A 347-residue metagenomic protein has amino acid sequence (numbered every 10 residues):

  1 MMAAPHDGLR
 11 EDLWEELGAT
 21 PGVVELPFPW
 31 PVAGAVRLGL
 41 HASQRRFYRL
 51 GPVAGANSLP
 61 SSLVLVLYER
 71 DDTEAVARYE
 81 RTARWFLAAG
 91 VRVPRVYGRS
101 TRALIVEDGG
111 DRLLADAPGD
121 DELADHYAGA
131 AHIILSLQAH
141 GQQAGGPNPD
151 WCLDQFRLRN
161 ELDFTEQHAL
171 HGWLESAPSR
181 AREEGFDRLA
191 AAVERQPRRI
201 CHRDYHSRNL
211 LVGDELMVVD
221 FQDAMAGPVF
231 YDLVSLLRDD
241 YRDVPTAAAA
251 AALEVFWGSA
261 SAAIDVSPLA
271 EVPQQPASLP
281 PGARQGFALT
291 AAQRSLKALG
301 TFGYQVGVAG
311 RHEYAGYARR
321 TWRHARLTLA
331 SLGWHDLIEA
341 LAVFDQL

Functional and structural regions predicted by a protein language model:
M1-R37, A54-P60, E74, S267-Q274 (+1 more regions): Regulatory N- and C-terminal appendages and interdomain linkers associated with kinase/kinase-like NTP transferase
D12-P27, Q142-R157, E161-C201, P268 (+1 more regions): An alpha-helical support segment within catalytic cores of ATP-dependent transferases
R37, Q44-P52, L59, L65 (+3 more regions): Active-site acidic catalytic loop and adjacent metal/ATP-binding pocket of ATP-dependent phosphoryl transfer enzymes
G39, Y48-N160, F164, H171-L174 (+1 more regions): ATP-binding pocket architecture of kinase catalytic cores
Y79, L123-A130, L158, S179-F186 (+2 more regions): Hydrophobic packing residues in well-ordered alpha-helices of helical domains and bundles
C152-R159, S207, V212, A226-G227 (+1 more regions): Glycan-recognition and catalytic cores of secretory/periplasmic carbohydrate-active enzymes
D163-G172, F230-P276, A292-A309, T321-L329: Active-site activation/catalytic loop segments of kinase-like enzymes and analogous catalytic loops in related
P276-L289: Acidic, serine/threonine- and proline-rich low-complexity regulatory regions
